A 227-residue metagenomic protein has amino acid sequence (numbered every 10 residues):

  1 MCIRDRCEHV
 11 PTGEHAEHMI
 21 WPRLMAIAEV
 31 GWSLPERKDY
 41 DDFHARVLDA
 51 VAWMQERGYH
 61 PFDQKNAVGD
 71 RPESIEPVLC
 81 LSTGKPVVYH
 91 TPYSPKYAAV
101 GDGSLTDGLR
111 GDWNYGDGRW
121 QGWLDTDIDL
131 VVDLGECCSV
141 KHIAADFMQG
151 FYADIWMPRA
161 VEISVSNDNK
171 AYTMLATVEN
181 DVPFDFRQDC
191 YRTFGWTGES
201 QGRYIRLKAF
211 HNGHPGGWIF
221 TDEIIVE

Functional and structural regions predicted by a protein language model:
M1-D5: Conserved small/polar residues in nucleotide/adenosyl-binding loops
C7-H9, G150: A short, flexible beta-alpha/helix-coil linker loop
H9-H18, P22-L79: C-terminal functional modules
W21, V51, G84-S94, V140 (+3 more regions): A generic alpha-helix preference that emphasizes hydrophobic side chains
E76-R110: Predominantly extracellular/luminal regions of secreted and cell-surface proteins, especially disulfide-bonded
P92, D168, N180: Residues that form or immediately flank small-molecule/cofactor binding pockets and catalytic motifs
G111-A176, Q188-E227: Aromatic, loop-rich ligand-recognition surfaces of beta-strand-rich domains
E179-D185: Surface-exposed loop and turn segments in beta-propeller and other repeat-based domains that flank or scaffold
